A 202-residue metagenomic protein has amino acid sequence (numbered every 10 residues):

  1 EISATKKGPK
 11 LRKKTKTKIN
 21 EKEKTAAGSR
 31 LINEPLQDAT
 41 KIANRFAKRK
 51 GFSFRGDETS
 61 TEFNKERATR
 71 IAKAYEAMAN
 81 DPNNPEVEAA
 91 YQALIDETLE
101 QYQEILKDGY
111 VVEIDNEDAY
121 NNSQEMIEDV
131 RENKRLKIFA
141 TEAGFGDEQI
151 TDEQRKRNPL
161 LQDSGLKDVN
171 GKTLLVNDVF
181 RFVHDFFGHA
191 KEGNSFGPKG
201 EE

Functional and structural regions predicted by a protein language model:
E1-R55, T59-S60: Low-complexity, glycine/serine/proline-rich disordered segments that function as export/translocation leaders
T5-G8, R49, A77-D81, E97 (+3 more regions): Surface-exposed polar/charged interaction patches
R12, R30, R45, R49 (+6 more regions): Arginine residue identity/basic-tract feature
P35-A93, E104-L106: Low-complexity, small/polar and acidic-rich linker and loop segments
L36, F196-G197: Intrinsic-disorder/low-complexity, polar/charged segments
N84-K172, V176, F180-D185: Long acidic/polar interaction regions in large eukaryotic complex-forming proteins
F186-S195: Catalytic Zn2+-binding segment of zinc metalloproteases
P198-E202: Alpha-helical bundle/repeat cores within regulatory domains of eukaryotic proteins
